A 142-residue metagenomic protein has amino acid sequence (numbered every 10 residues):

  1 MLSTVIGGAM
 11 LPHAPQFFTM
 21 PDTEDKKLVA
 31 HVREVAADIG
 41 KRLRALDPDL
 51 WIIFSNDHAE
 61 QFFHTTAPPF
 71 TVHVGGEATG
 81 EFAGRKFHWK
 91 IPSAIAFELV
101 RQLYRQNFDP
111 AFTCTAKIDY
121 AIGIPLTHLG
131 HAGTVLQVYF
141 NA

Functional and structural regions predicted by a protein language model:
M1-A142: Soluble secreted/lumenal catalytic domains with histidine-centered metal-binding or acid-base catalytic motifs
